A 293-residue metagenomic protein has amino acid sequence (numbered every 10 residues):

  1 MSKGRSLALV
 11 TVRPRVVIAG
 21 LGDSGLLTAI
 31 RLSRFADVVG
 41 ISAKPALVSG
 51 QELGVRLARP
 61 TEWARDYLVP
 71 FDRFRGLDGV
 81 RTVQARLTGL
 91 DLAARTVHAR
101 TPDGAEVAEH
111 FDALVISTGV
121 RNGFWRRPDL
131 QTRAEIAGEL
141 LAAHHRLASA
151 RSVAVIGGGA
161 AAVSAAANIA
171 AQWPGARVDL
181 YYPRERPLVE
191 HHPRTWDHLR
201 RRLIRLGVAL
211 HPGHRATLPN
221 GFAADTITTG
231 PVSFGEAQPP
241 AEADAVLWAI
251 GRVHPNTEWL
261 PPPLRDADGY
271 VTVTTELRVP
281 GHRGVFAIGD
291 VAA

Functional and structural regions predicted by a protein language model:
S2-A19, L77-A154, L247: FAD-binding core/adjacent interface of flavoenzyme oxidoreductases
K3-G79, A167-P193: Beta1-alpha1 glycine-rich phosphate/pyrophosphate-binding loop at the start of Rossmann-like nucleotide-binding domains
A19, I41, I156, I288-G289: Active-site flanking residues adjacent to catalytic metal/cofactor-binding acidic residues
A46, G119-N122, R252-H254: Short glycine-rich anion-binding loops that position phosphate/pyrophosphate groups of nucleotides and phosphorylated
Q51-G54, R126-L130, L260-P261: Short acidic, glycine/proline-rich loop/turn micro-motifs
L77-L90, A94, E109, G175-T274: A Rossmann-like FAD-binding core segment of flavoenzymes
R133-R151, A241-A293: FAD-site-proximal beta/loop scaffold in flavoenzymes
R146-A176, L180-Y181: Rossmann-like NAD(P)H-binding beta-loop-alpha module
